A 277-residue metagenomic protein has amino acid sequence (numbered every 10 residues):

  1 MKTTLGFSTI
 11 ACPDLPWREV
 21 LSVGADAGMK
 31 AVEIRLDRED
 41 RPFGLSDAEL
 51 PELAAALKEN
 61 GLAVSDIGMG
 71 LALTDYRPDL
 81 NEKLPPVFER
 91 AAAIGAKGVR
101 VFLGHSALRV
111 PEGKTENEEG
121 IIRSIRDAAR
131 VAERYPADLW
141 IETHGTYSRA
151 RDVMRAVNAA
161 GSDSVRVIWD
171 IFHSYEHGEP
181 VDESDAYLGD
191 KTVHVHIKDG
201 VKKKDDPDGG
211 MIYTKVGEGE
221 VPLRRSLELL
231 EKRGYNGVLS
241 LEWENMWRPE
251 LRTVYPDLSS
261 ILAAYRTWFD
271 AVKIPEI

Functional and structural regions predicted by a protein language model:
M1-G6, A63-L71, H105-S106: N-terminal small/glycine-rich loop or linker at the start of catalytic domains across soluble metabolic enzymes
M1-K30, A54, K58-G61, G95 (+1 more regions): Histidine-acidic metal/acid-base catalytic patches
A11-P13, L36-R38, G70-L73, L103-L108 (+4 more regions): Active-site-proximal loop/turn and secondary-structure-junction residues that shape catalytic pockets, frequently
D14-D26, P51, A55-A63, L73-V167: Active-site acidic/histidine proton-transfer and metal-coordination neighborhood in alpha/beta enzyme cores
P16, L45, E49, D79 (+4 more regions): Soluble or luminal CAZymes and related metallo-dependent hydrolases
K30-R41: A short beta-strand-loop structural module common to alpha/beta enzyme folds
E33, D66-G68, R100, W140 (+2 more regions): Conserved beta-strand positions in the central sheet of alpha/beta enzyme cores
R41-D47, M69-P85, H105-E118, D206-T214 (+1 more regions): Surface-exposed, active-site-proximal loop segments in enzymatic domains
